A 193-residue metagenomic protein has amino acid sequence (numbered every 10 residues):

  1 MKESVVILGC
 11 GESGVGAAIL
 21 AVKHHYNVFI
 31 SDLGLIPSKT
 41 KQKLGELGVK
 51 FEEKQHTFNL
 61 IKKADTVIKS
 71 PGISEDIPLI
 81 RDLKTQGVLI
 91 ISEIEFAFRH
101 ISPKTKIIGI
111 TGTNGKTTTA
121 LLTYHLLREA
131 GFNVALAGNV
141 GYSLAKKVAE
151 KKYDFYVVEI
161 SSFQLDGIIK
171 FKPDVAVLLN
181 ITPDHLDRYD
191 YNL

Functional and structural regions predicted by a protein language model:
M1-S92, F96: N-terminal leader/targeting and accessory segments in enzymes
V22-K23, F58-K62, P71-L193: Phosphate-binding loop of NTP-binding sites
